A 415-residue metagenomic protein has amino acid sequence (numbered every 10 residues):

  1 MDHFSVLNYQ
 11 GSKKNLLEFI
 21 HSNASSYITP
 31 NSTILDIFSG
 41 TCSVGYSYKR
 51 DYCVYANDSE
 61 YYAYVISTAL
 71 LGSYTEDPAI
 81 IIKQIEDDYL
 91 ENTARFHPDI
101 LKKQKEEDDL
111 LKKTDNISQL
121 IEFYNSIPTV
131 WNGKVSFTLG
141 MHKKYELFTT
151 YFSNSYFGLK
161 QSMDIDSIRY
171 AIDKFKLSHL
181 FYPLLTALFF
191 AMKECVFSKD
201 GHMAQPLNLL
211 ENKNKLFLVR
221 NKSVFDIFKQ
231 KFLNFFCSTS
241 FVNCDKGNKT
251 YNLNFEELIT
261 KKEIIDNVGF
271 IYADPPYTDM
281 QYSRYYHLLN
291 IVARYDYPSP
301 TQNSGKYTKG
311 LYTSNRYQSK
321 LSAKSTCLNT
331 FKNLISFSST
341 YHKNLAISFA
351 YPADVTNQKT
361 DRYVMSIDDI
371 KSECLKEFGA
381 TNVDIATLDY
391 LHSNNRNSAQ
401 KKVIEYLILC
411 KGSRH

Functional and structural regions predicted by a protein language model:
M1-T33, S43-D51, I66, S73: S-adenosyl-L-methionine
D2, L16-L17, S22-N23, K134-Y285 (+2 more regions): SAM-dependent nucleic-acid methyltransferase catalytic core
I34-S47, A56-Y61, I264-Y285, S348-A350: Conserved proline-anchored active-site loop of SAM-dependent methyltransferases that bridges a beta-strand
V44-Y46, A63-V65, A191-F197, G201 (+3 more regions): Short catalytic/ligand-binding loop motif for oxyanion handling, primarily in non-cytosolic enzymes, centered on
A69-K144, Y151, P300: Conserved phosphoryl-transfer catalytic core
T278-T326: Mobile active-site "lid"/loop adjacent to the S-adenosyl-L-methionine
R316-A380: Conserved Class I SAM-dependent methyltransferase catalytic core
V364-H415: Class I S-adenosyl-L-methionine
